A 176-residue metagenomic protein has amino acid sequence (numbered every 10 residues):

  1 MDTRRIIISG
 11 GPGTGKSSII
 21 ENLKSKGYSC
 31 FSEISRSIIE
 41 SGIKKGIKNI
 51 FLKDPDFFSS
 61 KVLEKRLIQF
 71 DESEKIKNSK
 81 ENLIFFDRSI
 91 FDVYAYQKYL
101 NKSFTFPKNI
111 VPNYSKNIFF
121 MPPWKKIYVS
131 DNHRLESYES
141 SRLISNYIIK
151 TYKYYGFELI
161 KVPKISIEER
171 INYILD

Functional and structural regions predicted by a protein language model:
I8: Hydrophobic anchor at the beta1->P-loop junction of P-loop NTPases
G11, L23: P-loop (Walker A) phosphate-binding loop of NTP-binding proteins
G15: Conserved glycine(s) of the Walker
I19-I20: Post-Walker A alpha-helix
K24-K65: Conserved substrate/cofactor phosphate-moiety recognition/catalytic segment in nucleotide-dependent phosphotransferases
S60-N113, Y128: Glycine-rich phosphate-binding loop used to anchor ATP phosphates in small-molecule kinases, encompassing both
N101-I165: A glycine- and Lys/Arg-enriched "phosphate-lid" helix/loop adjacent to the NTP-binding pocket of small-molecule kinases
